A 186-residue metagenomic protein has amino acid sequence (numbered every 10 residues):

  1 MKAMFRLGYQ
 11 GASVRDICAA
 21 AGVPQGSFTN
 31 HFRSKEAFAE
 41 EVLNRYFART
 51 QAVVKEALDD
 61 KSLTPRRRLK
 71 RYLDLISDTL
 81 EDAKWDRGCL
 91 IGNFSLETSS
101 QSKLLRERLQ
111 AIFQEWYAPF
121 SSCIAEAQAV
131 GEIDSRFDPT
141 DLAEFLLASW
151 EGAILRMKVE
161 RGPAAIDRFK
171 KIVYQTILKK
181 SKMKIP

Functional and structural regions predicted by a protein language model:
A3-E41: Helix-turn-helix
E41, K55-R87, P139-L146: Hydrophobic alpha-helical connector segments
N44-T50: Short, basic, alpha-helical segments at the C-terminal edge of helix-turn-helix-like DNA-binding modules
K61, T98, M157-E160: Secondary-structure edge/capping motif, primarily at the C-terminal ends of alpha-helices and the immediately following
R67, R71-T79, Q114-V130, T140 (+2 more regions): C-terminal peripheral helix-coil segments that are non-catalytic and often amphipathic
R68, A83-L104: Amphipathic alpha-helical segments used for helix-helix packing
